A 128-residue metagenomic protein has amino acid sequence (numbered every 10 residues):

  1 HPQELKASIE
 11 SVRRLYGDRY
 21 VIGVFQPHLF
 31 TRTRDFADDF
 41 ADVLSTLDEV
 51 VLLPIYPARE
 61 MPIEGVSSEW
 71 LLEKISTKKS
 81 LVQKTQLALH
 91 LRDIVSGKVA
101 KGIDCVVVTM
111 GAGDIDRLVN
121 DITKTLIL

Functional and structural regions predicted by a protein language model:
H1-L128: ATP-dependent carboxylate-amine ligase
